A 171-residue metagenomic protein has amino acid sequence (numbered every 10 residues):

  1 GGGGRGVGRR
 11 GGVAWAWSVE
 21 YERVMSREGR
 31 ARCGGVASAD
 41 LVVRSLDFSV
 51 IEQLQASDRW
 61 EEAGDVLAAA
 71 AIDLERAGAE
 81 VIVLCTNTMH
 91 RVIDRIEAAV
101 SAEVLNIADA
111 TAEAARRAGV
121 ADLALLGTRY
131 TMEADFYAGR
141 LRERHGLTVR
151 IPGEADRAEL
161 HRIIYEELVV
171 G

Functional and structural regions predicted by a protein language model:
G1-G171: Non-catalytic structural scaffold of enzyme domains
